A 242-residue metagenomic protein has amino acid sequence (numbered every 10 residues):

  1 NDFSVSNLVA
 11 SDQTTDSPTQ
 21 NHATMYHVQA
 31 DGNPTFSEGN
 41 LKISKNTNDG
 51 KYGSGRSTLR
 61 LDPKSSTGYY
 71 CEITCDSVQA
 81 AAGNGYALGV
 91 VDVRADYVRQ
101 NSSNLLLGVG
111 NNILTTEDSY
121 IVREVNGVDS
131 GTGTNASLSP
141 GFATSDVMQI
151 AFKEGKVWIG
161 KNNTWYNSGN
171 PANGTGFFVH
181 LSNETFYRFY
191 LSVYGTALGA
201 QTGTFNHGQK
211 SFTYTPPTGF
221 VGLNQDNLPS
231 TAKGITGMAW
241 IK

Functional and structural regions predicted by a protein language model:
N1-K242: PRY/SPRY (B30.2) beta-sandwich protein-interaction domains and their adjacent Ser/Pro/Gly-rich low-complexity linkers
